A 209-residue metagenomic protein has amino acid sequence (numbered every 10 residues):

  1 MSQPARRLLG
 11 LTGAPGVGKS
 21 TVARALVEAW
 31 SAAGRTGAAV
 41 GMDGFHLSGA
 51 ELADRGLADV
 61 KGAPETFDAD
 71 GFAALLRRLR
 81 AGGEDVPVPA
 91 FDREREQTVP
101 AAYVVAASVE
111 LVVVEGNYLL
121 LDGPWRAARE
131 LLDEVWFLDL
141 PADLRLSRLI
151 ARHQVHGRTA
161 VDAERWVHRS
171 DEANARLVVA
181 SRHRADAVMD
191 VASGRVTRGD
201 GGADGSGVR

Functional and structural regions predicted by a protein language model:
L11: Hydrophobic anchor at the beta1->P-loop junction of P-loop NTPases
G16: Walker A (P-loop) phosphate-binding loop of P-loop NTPases
K19: Conserved lysine of the Walker
V22: Hydrophobic positions on the alpha1 helix immediately C-terminal to the Walker A/P-loop
G34-A50: Short beta-strand-centered segment that lines the nucleotide-binding/catalytic pocket of NTP-utilizing
E51-E94: Conserved nucleotide-sensing/catalytic segment adjacent to the nucleotide-binding pocket in NTP-handling enzymes
R95-R152: ATP-dependent NMP and nucleoside kinases share a basic, alpha-helical "lid"
A101, P124-W125, Q154-D200: Small-molecule kinase domains that catalyze NTP-dependent phosphoryl transfer to phosphate-bearing small molecules
